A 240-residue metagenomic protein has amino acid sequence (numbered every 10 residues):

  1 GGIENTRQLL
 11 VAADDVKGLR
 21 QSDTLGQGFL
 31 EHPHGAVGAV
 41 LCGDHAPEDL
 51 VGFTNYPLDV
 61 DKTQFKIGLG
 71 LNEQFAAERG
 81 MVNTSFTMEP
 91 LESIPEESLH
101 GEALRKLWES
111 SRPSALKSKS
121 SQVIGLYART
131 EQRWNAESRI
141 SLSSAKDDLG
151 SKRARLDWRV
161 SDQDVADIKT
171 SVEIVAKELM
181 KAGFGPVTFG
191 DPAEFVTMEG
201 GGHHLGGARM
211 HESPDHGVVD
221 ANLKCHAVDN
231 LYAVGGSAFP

Functional and structural regions predicted by a protein language model:
G1-T54, G235: Glycine-rich loop(s) and the adjacent beta-strand/alpha-helix scaffold that form part
V40-P47, N55-Y232, A238-F239: FAD-dependent oxidoreductase catalytic-site/capping-region signature
